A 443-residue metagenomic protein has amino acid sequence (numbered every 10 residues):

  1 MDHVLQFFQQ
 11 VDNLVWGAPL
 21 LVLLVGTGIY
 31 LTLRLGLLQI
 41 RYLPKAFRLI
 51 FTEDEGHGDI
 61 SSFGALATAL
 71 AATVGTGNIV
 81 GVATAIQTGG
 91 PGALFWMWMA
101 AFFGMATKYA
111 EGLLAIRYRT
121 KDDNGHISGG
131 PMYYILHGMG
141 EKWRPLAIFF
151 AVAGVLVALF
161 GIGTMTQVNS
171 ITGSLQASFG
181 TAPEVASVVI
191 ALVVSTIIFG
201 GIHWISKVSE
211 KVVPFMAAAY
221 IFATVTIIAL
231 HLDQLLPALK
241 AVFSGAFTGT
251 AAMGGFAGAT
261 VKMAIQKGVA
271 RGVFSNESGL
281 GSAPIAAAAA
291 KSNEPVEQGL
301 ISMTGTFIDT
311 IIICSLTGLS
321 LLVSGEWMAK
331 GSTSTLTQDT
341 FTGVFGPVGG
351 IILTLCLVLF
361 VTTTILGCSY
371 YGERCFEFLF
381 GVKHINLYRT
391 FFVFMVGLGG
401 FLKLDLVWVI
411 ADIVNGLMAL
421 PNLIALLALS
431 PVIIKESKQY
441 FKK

Functional and structural regions predicted by a protein language model:
M1-T76, I86-A93, G104, G397 (+1 more regions): N-terminal alpha-helical transmembrane segments of multi-pass membrane transport and channel/translocase proteins
H3, L20, L35-L38, G77-V82 (+6 more regions): Transmembrane helix-loop junctions in multi-pass membrane proteins
D12-K45, Q87-G125, L146, I308-C314 (+2 more regions): Extracellular loop-to-transmembrane helix junctions
L23-Y30, R34-F47, V168-L175, A182-F243 (+2 more regions): Membrane-interface loop-to-helix entry segments
T27, L31-T32, A100-G125, M132 (+2 more regions): Helix-loop-helix module between adjacent transmembrane segments
T32, E111-R119, D123, V225-A241 (+4 more regions): Extracellular/periplasmic helix-exit of transmembrane alpha-helices
L37-S62, T84-L94, W98, A106-K142 (+4 more regions): Flexible loop linkers connecting adjacent transmembrane helices in multi-pass alpha-helical membrane transporters
G56-T88, L114-G138, F149-V152, L156 (+1 more regions): Alpha-helical membrane segments and immediately flanking helix-loop junctions that form or couple to the substrate/ion
